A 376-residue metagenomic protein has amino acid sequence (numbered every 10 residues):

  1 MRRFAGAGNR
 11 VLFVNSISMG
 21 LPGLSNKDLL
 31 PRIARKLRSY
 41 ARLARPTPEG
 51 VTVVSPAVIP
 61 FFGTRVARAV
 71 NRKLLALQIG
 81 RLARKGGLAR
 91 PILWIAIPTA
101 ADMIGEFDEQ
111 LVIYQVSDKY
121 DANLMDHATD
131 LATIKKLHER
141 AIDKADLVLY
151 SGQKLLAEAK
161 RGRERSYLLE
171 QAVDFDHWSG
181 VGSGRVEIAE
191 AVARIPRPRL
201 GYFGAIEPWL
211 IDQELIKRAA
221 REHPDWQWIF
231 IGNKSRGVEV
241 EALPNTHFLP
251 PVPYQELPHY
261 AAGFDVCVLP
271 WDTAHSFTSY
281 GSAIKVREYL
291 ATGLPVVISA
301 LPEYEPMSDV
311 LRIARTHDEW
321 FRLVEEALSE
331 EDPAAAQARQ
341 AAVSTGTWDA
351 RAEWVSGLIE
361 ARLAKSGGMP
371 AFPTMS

Functional and structural regions predicted by a protein language model:
R10, W94, G105-D121: Active-site proximal beta-strand in glycosyltransferases
I17-G87, H247: A conserved catalytic-core segment of Leloir-type glycosyltransferases
L77-R84, D130-V148: Membrane-proximal helix-turn-helix segments that form the acceptor-binding/catalytic region of lipid-linked
S151-K154, L169-V181: Carbohydrate-associated surface elements
D174-G263, V286, A314-H317, F372: Conserved catalytic-core segment of nucleotide-activated headgroup transferases in glycan assembly
Q255, H259-Y260, C267-A291, V297-D309: Nucleotide-sugar-dependent
E305-E326: Change "using UDP/GDP/dTDP sugars" to "using nucleotide sugars
D332-L363, G367: A charged, aromatic-enriched C-terminal amphipathic alpha-helix characteristic of glycosyltransferases across folds
